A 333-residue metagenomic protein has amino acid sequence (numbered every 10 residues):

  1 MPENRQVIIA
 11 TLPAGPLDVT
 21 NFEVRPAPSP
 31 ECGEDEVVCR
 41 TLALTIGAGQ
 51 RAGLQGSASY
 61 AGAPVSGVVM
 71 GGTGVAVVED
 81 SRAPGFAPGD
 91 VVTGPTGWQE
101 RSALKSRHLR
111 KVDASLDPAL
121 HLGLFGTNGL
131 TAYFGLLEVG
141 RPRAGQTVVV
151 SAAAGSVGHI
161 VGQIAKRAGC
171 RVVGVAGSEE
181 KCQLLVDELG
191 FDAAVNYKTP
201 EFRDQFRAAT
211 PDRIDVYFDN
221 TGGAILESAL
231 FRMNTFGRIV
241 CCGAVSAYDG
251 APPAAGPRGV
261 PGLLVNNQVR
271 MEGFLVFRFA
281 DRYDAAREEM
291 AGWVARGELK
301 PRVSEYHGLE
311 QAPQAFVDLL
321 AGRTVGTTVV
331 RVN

Functional and structural regions predicted by a protein language model:
M1-P2, F277-N333: C-terminal hydrophobic helical "lid"/dimerization subdomain of Rossmann-like NAD(P)H-dependent oxidoreductases
P28-I46, Q55-W98: Glycine-rich beta-strand-centered segment in the early N-terminal region that forms part of a ligand/cofactor-binding
M70-V77, P88-A152: NAD(P)H dinucleotide-binding glycine-rich loop of Rossmann-like/cofactor-binding domains, especially the beta1-alpha1
T93, V149, V195, Y217-F218: N-terminal Rossmann-like NAD(P) cofactor-binding module of classical short-chain dehydrogenase/reductase
Q99-E100, G177-L185, F202, A255-P261: Short, glycine/polar-rich helix-capping loops at beta-to-alpha or helix-loop-helix junctions that flank or form
L124-T199: Mid-domain Rossmann-like dinucleotide-binding core that forms the NAD(H)/NADP(H) cofactor-binding site
E201-D212: Short amphipathic alpha-helix with an adjacent loop that forms part of the alpha/beta core around
A224-L299, V332-N333: Glycine-rich phosphate-binding loop and adjacent beta-alpha segment of Rossmann(oid) nucleotide-cofactor-binding
